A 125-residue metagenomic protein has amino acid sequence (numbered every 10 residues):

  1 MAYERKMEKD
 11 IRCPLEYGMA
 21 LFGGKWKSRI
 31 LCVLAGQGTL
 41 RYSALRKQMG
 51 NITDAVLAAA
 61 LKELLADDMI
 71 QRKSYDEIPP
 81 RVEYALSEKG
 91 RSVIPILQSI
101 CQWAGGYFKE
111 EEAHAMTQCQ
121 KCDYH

Functional and structural regions predicted by a protein language model:
M1-D10, A66, Q71, E88-H125: C-terminal regulatory/oligomerization modules of transcriptional regulators
K9, C13-V56, E83: N-terminal helix-turn-helix DNA-binding core of bacterial DNA-binding proteins
C13, I78-P79, I94: Hydrophobic alpha-helix-in-membranes signature
R29, V33, A59, P95 (+1 more regions): Residue-level signal for well-ordered alpha-helical scaffold segments within enzymatic catalytic domains
L57, L61-L64: Basic amphipathic alpha-helical segments that dock to polyanions
L65-A85: Beta-hairpin "wing" of winged helix-turn-helix
